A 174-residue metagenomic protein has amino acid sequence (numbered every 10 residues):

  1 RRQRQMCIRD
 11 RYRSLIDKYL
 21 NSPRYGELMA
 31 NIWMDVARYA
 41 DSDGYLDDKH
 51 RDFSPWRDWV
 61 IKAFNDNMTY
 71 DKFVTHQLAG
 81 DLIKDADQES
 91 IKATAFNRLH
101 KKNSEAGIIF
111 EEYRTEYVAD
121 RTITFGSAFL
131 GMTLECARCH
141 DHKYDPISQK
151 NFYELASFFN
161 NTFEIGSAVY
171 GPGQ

Functional and structural regions predicted by a protein language model:
R1, Q5, R9-Q174: Short, structured secondary-structure elements that scaffold catalytic or ligand/cofactor-binding regions
